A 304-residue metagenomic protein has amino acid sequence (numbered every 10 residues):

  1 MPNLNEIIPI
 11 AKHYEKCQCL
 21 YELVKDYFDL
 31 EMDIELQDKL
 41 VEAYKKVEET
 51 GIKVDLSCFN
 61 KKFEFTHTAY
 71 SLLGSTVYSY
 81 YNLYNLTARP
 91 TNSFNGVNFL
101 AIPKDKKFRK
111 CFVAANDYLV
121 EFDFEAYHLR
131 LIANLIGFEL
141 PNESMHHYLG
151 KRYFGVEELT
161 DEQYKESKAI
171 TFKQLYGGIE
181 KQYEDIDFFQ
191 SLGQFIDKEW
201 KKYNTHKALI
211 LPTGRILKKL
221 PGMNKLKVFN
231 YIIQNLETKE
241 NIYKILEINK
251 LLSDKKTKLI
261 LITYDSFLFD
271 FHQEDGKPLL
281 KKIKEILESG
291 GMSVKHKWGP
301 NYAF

Functional and structural regions predicted by a protein language model:
M1-K53, N95, A101-K225: Helical catalytic core of nucleic-acid polymerases
P2, S57-D161, P212-L252, K258-E274 (+1 more regions): Acidic, glycine-rich two-metal-ion catalytic cores of nucleic acid-processing enzymes
I34, T257-K258: Short, solvent-exposed positions on alpha-helices
E64-T66, K201, G299: Short linear interaction motif-like sites in intrinsically disordered regions of transcription factors
T91, L100, F172, K295-K297: Residues in well-ordered beta-strands of folded domains
K256, S289-S293: A generic structural signal for alpha->beta connector loops
S293-F304: Short proline/glycine- and acidic-rich turn/helix-capping motifs at secondary-structure junctions
